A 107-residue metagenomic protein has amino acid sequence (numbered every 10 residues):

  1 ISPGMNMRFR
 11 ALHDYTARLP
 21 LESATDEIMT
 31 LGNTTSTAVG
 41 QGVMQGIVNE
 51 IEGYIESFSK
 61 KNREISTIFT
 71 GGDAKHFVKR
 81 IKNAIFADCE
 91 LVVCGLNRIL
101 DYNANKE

Functional and structural regions predicted by a protein language model:
I1-V39, Q45, I99, N103-K106: Glycine-rich phosphate-binding loop plus the immediately following alpha-helix
N6, A74-K75, V93: Alpha-helix N-cap/helix-start and coil->helix boundary motif
R10, V78-R80: Short, well-ordered secondary-structure micro-motifs
T25-S66, H76, A84-F86: Adenine-nucleotide phosphate-binding core of ATP-dependent small-molecule kinases
T70-K75, L100: GST superfamily/GST-like fold recognition
K82-K106: Conserved phosphate-binding/catalytic loops in two-lobed NTP-binding clefts
